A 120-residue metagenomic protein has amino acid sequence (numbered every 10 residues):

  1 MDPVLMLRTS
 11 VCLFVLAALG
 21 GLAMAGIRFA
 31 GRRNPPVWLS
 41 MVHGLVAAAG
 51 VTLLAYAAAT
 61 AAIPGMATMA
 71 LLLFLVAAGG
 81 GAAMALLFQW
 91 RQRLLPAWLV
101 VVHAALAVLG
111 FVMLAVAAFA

Functional and structural regions predicted by a protein language model:
M1-A120: Polytopic alpha-helical membrane-helix bundles and their juxtamembrane interface segments in multi-pass membrane
